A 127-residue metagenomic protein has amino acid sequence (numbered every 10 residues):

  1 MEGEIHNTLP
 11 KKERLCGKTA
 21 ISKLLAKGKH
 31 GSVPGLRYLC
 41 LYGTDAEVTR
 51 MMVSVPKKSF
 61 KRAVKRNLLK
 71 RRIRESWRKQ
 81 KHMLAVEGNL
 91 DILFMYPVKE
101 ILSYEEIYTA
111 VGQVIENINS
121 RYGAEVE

Functional and structural regions predicted by a protein language model:
M1-E127: Positively charged, solvent-exposed patches that mediate nucleic-acid binding
